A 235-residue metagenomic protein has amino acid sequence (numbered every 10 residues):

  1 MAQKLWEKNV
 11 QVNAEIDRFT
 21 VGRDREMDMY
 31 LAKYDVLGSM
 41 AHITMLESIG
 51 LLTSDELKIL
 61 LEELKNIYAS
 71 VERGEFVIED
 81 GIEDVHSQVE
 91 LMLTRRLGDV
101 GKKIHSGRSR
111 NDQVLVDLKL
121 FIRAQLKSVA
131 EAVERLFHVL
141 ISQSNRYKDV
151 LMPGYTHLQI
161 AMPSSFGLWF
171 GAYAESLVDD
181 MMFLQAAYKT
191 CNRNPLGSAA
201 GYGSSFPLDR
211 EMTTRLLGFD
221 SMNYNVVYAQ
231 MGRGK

Functional and structural regions predicted by a protein language model:
M1-G203, P207-L216, D220-M222: A helix-coil-helix interface module used to build multimeric assemblies and to scaffold catalytic/cofactor sites
L217-K235: Acidic, glycine-rich loop-and-beta core segments that form the ion-binding/anion-interacting portion of active sites
